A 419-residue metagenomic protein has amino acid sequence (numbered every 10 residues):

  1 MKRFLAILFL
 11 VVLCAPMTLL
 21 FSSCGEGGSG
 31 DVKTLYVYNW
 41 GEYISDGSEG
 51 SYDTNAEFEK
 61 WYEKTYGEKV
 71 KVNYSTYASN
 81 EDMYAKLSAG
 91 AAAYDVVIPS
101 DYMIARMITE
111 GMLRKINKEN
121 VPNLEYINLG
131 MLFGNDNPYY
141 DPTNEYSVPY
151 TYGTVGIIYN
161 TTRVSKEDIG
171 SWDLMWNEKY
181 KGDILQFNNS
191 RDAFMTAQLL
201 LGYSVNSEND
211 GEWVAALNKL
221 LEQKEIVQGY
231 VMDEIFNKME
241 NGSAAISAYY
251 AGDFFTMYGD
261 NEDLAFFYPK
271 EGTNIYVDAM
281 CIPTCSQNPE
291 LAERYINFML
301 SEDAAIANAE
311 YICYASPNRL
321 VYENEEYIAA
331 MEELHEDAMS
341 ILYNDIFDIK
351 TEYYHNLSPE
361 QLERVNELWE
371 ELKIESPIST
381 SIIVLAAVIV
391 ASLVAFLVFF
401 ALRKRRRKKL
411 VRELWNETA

Functional and structural regions predicted by a protein language model:
L20-S23: C-terminal motif of bacterial Sec signal peptides marking the signal peptidase cleavage site
G28-R106, E110, N237: Early extracytoplasmic/lumenal segment of secretory-pathway proteins
A78-Y84, D101-Y152, K166-L174: Hinge/lid segment of periplasmic solute-binding proteins
I108-I116, N135, D141-N144, I226 (+2 more regions): Ligand-binding "clamshell"
R114-Y126, S147, E262-N274, P283-S286: Short beta-strand->loop
L185-N189, A193, A197, L201 (+1 more regions): Ligand-binding pocket segment of bilobal, Venus flytrap-like solute-binding proteins
P283-I349: Mature extracytoplasmic/periplasmic domains
Y343-A419: Conserved C-terminal helix/tail region of periplasmic/extracytoplasmic solute-binding proteins
